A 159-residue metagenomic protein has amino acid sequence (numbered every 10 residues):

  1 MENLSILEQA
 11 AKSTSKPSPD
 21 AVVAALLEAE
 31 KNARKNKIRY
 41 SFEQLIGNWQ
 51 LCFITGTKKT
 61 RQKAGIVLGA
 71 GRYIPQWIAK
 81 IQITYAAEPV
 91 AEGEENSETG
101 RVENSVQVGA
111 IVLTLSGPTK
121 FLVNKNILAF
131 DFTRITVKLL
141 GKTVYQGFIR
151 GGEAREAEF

Functional and structural regions predicted by a protein language model:
E2-F159: Soluble ligand-binding/transfer domains with enclosed cavities or grooves
